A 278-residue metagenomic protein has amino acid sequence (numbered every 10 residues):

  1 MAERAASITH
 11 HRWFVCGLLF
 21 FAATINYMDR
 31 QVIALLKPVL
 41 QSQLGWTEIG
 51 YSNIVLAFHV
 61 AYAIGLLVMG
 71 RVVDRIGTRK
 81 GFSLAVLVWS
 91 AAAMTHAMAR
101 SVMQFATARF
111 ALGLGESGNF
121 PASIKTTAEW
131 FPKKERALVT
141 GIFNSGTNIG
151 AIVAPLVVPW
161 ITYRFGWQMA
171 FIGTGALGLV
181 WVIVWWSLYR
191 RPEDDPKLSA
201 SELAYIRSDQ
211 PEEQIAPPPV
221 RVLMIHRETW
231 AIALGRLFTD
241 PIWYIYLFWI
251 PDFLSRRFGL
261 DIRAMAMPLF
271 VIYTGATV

Functional and structural regions predicted by a protein language model:
A2-I8, P192-A233, R257: Juxtamembrane intracellular "pre-TM" segments in multi-pass secondary transporters
F14-E48, Y246-P251: Extracytoplasmic
Q31, H59-L67, S117, A151-I152 (+1 more regions): Residue-level signature of mid-helix packing/kink "hotspots" within the transmembrane helices of 12-pass Major
I33-A34, R227-T277: Extracytoplasmic gate region of multi-pass secondary transporters
G45, G77, M98-Q104, G115 (+2 more regions): Helix-breaking motifs and short loop linkers at transmembrane-helix boundaries and internal kinks in secondary membrane
I64-M103: Conserved MFS/SLC helix-loop-helix module at the cytosolic interface between two early adjacent transmembrane helices
A108-N148: Cytoplasmic helix-loop-helix junction between adjacent transmembrane helices in 12-TM secondary transporters
T147-E193: Helix-loop-helix hairpin linking two adjacent transmembrane segments in secondary transporters
